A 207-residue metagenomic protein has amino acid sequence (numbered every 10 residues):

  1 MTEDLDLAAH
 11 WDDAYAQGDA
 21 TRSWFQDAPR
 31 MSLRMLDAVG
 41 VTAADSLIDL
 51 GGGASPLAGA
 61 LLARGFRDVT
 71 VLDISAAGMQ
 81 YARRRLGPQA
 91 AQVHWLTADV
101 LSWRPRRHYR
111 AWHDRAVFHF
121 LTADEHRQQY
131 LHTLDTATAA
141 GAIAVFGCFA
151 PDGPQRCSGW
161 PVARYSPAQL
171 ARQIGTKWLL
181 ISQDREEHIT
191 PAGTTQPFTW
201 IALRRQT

Functional and structural regions predicted by a protein language model:
M1-R107, L121-A137, I143-T207: Class I (Rossmann-like) S-adenosyl-L-methionine-dependent methyltransferase catalytic domain, capturing the SAM-binding
H113: A conserved beta-strand element that flanks and buttresses the S-adenosyl-L-methionine
A116-F120: Short catalytic micro-motifs in class I SAM-dependent methyltransferases
